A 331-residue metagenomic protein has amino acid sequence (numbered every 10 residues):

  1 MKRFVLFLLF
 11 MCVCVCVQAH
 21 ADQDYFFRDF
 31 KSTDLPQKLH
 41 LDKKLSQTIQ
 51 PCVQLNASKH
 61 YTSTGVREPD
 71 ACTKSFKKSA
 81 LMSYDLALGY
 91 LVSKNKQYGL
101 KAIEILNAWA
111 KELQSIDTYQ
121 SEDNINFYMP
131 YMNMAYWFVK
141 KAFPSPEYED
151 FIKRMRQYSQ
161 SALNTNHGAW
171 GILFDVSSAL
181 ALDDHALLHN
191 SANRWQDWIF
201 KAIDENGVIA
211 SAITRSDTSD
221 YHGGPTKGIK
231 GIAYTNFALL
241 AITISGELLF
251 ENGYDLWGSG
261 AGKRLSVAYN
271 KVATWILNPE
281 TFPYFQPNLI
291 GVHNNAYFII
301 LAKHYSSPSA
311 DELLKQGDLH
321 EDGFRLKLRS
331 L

Functional and structural regions predicted by a protein language model:
M1-F4: Positively charged n-region of N-terminal signal peptides that target proteins for export
F7-C14: Bacterial N-terminal signal peptides
H20-N164, A169, L173, Q196-I199 (+3 more regions): Extracellular glycan-targeting catalytic surfaces
S161, T165, S177-A181, G228-T235: Short, surface-exposed loop/turn motifs that are enriched in glycine and acidic residues and include a nearby proline
H167-Q196: Hydrophobic, aromatic-enriched interface-forming segments
H185-N236, L240-A241: Aromatic-anchored, glycine/proline-accented short structural segments that stabilize local strand-turns or short
